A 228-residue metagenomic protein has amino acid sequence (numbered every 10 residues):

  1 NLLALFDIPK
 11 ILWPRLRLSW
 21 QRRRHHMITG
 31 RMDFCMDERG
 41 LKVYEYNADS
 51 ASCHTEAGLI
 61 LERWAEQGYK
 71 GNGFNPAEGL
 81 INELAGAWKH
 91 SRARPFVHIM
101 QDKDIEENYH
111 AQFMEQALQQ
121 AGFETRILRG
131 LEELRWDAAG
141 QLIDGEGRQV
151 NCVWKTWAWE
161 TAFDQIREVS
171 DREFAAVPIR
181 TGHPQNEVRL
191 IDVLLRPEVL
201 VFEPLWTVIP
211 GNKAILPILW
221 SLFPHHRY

Functional and structural regions predicted by a protein language model:
N1-L16: Low-complexity, highly charged intrinsically disordered N-terminal segments that act as targeting/localization
L18-S50: Conserved metal-phosphate-binding beta-hairpin within the catalytic cores of diverse ATP-dependent phosphoryl-transfer
C35-E38, N47-Y228: Domain-scale recognition of functional cores that engage charged ligands
